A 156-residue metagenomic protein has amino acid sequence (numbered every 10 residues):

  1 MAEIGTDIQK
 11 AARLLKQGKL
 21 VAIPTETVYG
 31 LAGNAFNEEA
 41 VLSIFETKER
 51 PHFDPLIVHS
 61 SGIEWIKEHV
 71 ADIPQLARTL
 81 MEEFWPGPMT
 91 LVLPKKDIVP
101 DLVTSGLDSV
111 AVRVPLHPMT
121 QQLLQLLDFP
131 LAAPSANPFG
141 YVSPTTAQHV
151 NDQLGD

Functional and structural regions predicted by a protein language model:
M1-D156: Active-site-adjacent structural elements in enzyme catalytic cores
